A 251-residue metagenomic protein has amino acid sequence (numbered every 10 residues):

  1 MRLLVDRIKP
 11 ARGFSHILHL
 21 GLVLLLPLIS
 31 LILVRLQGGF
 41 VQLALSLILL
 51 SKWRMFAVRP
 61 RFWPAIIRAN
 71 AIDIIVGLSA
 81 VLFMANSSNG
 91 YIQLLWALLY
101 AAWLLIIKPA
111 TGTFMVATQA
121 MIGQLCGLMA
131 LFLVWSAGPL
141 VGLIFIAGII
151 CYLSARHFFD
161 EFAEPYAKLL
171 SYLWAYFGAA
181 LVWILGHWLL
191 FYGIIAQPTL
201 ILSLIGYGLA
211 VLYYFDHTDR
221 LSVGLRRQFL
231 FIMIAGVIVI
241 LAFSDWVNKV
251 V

Functional and structural regions predicted by a protein language model:
M1-P109, T218-V251: N-terminal topogenic module of multi-pass integral membrane proteins
L20-L24, I67-G77, L131-W135, I149-E164 (+1 more regions): Membrane-helix boundary elements
I29-L33, S79-M84, A130-V134, S154-A155 (+4 more regions): Alpha-helical membrane-inserting segments
I48-L49, W174-A179, P198-Y214: Hydrophobic alpha-helical membrane segments
A69-L82, Q119-V134, L170-I184, Q228-I238: Small-residue-rich segments of transmembrane alpha-helices in multi-pass membrane proteins, especially helix faces
A85, W183-L204: Short alpha-helical packing/oligomerization segments
G90-W103, I107-A180: Membrane-proximal helix-loop-helix units in multi-pass membrane proteins
W188-G193, L212-G224: Membrane-helix boundary connector in multi-pass membrane proteins
